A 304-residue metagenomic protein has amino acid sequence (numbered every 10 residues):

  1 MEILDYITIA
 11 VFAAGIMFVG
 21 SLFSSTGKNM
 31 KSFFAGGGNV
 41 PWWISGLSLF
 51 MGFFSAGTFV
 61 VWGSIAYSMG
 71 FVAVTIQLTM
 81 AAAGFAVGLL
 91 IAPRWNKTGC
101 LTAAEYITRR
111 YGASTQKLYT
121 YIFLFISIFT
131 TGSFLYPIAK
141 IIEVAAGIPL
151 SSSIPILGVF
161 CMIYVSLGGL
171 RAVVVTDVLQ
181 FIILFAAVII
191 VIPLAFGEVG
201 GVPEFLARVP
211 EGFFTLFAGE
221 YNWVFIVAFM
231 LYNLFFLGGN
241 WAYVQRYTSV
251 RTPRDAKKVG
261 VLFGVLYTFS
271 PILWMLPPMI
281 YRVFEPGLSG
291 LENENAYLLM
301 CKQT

Functional and structural regions predicted by a protein language model:
M1-F59, G168, F181, A187-I190: Membrane-interface "cap" regions at the ends of multi-pass membrane proteins
L4-F12, W43-I44, T75-T79, T115-Y119 (+7 more regions): Alpha-helical transmembrane segments of integral membrane proteins
I16, M51, V72-S166, A228-F236: Helix-loop-helix module between adjacent transmembrane segments
V19-T26, I128-L135, I141-S152, I156 (+4 more regions): Hydrophobic alpha-helical segments and their helix-loop junctions in multi-pass secondary transporters
S32-A35, E105-A113, T120, V144 (+4 more regions): Short amphipathic alpha-helical coupling elements at transmembrane boundaries
F34-C100, F225-F235, Y243-G287, L298 (+1 more regions): Membrane-interface helix-loop-helix modules in multi-pass membrane proteins
V40-L49, R110-Y119, Q180-L194, G264-Y267: Small-residue-rich segments of transmembrane alpha-helices in multi-pass membrane proteins, especially helix faces
